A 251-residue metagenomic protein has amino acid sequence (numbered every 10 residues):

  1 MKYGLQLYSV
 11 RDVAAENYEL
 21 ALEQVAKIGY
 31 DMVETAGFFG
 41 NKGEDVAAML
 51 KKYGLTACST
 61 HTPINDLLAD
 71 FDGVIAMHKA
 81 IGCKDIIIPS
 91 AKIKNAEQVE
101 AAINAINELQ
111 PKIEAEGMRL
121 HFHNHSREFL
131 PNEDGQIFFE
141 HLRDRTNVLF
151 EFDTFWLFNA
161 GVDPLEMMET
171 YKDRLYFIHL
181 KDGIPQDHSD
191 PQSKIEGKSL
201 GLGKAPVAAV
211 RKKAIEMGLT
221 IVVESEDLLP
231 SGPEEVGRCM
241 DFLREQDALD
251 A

Functional and structural regions predicted by a protein language model:
M1-A26, K51, K79-G82, N132-E133 (+2 more regions): Histidine-acidic metal/acid-base catalytic patches
Y3-Q6, V33-T35, A57-T62, I86-I88 (+4 more regions): Hydrophobic faces of well-ordered beta-strands that scaffold small-molecule active sites in alpha/beta enzyme cores
Q6-V10, A36-F38, T62-N65, S90-I93 (+4 more regions): Active-site beta-loop-alpha junctions enriched in small/polar residues
E23, E44, M49, I64-F150 (+3 more regions): Active-site acidic/histidine proton-transfer and metal-coordination neighborhood in alpha/beta enzyme cores
Y30, L55, M118, L219 (+1 more regions): Short phosphate-binding/catalytic loops that engage adenosine nucleotides
Y30-L50: Glycine-rich, proline-tolerant flexible connector loops at the mouths of alpha/beta enzymes
A48-C58: Active-site surface patch of divalent metal-dependent phosphodiester/phosphate bond hydrolases
Q110-P111, F155, L165-E166: Short helix-to-loop capping/linker segments positioned immediately adjacent to catalytic or ligand/cofactor-binding
